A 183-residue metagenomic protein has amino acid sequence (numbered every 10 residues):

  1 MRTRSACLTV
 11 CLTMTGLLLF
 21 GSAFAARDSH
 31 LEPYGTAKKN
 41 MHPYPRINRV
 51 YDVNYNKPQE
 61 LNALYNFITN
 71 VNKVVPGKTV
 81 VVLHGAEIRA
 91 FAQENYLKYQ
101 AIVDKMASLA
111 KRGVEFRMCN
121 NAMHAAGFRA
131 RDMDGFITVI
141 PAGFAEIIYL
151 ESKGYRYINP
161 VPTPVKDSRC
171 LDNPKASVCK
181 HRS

Functional and structural regions predicted by a protein language model:
M1-V10: Bacterial N-terminal signal peptides that target proteins for export
T9-L19: Bacterial N-terminal signal peptides
A25-S183: Secreted/extracellular ectodomain signature
